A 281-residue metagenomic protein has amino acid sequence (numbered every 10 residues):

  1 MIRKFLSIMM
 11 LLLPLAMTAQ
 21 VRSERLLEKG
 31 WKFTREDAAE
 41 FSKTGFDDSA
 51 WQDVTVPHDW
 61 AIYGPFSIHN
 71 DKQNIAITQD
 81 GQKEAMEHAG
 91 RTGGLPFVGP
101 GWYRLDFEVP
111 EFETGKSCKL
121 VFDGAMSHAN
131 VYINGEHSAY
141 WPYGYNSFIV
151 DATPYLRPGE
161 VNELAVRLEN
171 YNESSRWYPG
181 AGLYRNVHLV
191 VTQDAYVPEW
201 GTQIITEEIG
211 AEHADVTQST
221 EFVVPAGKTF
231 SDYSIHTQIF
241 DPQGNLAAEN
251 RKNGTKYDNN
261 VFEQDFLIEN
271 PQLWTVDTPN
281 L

Functional and structural regions predicted by a protein language model:
M1-R22: Bacterial Sec-dependent N-terminal signal peptides
A19-E84, E163-E169, L183, L189 (+1 more regions): Accessory carbohydrate-binding/adhesion or oligomerization-edge regions at the termini of glycan-active proteins
S23-L27, T34-D37, G93-W200, P242: Accessory beta-strand-rich segments of carbohydrate-active enzymes
E113-K116, L156-V161, T229-S231, I268-L281: Short glycine/proline/serine/threonine-rich loop/turn segments at secondary-structure transition edges
N146-F148, D258-N270: Aromatic sugar-binding surface patches on proteins that engage polysaccharides or sugar-phosphate polymers
N172-E173, F222-A226, P271-Q272: Short amphipathic, basic-aromatic surface patches that mediate peripheral association with negatively charged
D194-A226: Surface beta-strand/loop "capping" patches
H213-G254, F262-Q264: Beta-strand-rich binding/interaction modules
